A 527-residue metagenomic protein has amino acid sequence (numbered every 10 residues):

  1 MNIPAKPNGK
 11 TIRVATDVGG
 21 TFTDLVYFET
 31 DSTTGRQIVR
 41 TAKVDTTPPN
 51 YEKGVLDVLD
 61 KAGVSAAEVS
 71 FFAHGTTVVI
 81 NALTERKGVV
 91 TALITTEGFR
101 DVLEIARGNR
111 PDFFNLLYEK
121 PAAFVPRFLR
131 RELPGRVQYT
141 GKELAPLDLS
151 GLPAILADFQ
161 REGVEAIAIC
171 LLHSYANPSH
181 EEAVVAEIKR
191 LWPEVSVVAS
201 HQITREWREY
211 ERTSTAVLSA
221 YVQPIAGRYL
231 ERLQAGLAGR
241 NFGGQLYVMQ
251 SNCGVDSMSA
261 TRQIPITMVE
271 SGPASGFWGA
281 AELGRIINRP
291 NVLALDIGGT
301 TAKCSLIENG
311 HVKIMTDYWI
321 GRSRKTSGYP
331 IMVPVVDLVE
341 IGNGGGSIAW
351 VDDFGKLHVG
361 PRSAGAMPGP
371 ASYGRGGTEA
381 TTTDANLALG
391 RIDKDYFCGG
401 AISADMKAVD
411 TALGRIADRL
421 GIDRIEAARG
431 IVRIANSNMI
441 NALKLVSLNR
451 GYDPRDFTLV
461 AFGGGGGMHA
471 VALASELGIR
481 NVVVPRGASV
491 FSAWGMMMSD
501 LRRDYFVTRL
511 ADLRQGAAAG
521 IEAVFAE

Functional and structural regions predicted by a protein language model:
N2-E527: N-terminally biased helix-coil "hinge/interface" segments that flank
